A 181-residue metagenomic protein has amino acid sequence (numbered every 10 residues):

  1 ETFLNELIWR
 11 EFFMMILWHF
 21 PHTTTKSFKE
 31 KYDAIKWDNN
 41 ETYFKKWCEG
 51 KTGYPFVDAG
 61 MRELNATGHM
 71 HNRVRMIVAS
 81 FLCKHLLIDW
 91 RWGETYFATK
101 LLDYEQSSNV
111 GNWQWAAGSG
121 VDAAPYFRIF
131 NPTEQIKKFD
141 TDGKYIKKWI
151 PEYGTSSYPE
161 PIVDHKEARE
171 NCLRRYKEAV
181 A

Functional and structural regions predicted by a protein language model:
E1-A181: C-terminal catalytic domain of photolyase/cryptochrome flavoproteins, centering on the FAD-binding pocket
